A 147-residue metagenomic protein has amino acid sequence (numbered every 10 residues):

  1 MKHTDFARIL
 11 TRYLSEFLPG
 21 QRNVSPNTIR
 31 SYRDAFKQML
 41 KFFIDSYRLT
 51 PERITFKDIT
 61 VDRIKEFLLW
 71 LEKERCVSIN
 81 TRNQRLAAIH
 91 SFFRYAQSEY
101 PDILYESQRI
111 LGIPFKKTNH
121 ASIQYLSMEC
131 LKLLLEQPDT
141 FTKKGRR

Functional and structural regions predicted by a protein language model:
M1-R147: Conserved catalytic core of the tyrosine transesterase superfamily
